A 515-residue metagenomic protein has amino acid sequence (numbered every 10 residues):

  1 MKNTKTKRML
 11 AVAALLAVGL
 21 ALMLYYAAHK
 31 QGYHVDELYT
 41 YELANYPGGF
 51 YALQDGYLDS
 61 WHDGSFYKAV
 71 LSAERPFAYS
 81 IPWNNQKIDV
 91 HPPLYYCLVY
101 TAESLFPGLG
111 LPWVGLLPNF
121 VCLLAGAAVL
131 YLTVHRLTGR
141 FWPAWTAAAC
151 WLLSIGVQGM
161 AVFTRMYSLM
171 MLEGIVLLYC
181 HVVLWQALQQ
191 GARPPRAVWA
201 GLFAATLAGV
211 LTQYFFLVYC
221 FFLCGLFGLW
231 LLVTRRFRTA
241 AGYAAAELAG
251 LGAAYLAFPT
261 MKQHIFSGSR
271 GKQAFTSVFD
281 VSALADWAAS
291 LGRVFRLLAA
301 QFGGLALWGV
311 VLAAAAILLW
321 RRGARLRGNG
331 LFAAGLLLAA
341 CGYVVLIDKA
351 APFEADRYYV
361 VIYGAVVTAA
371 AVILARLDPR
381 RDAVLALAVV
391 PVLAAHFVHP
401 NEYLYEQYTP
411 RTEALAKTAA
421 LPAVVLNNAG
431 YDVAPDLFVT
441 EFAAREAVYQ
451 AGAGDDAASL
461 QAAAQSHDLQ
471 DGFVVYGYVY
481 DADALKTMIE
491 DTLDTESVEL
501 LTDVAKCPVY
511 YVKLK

Functional and structural regions predicted by a protein language model:
K7-A69, A249-K262: Transmembrane signal-anchor helices characteristic of membrane glycosylation enzymes that use polyprenol
A13-L16, R196-A200, A204, L248 (+1 more regions): Signature aromatic-anchored transmembrane alpha helix within multi-pass, membrane-resident enzymes that catalyze glycan
T101, V129-L132, A149, L153 (+4 more regions): Specific aromatic-rich, kink-prone transmembrane helix
V114-T138, V176: Transmembrane-helix motifs of polytopic, lipid-linked glycan transferases
A147, R196-Y214, G225, A249: Membrane-interface alpha helices of multi-pass inner-membrane proteins
L169-M170, V218, A350-D378: Hydrophobic/aromatic-rich transmembrane helices and adjacent perimembrane loops
C180-V198, V218-G252: Perimembrane helix-loop-helix junctions
P391-A447, A451-G452: Membrane-embedded, lumen/periplasm-facing catalytic core of multi-pass transferases that use lipid-linked donors
